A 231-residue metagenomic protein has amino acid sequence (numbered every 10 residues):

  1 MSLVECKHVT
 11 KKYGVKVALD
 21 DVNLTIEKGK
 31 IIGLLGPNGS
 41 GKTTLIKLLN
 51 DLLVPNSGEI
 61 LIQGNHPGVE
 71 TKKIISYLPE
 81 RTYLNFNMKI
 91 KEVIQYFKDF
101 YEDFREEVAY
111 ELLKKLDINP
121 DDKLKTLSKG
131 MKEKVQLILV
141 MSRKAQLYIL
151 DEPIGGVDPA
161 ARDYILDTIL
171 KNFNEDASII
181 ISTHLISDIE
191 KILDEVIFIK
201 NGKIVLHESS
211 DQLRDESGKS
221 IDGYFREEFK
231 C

Functional and structural regions predicted by a protein language model:
L35-P37: The feature captures the beta-strand-to-loop junction immediately N-terminal to the Walker
N50: Helix-to-loop junction immediately C-terminal to a conserved catalytic motif
G58-T71: Conserved ABC transporter NBD signature motif
E80-V135, R143: ABC-family P-loop ATPase nucleotide-binding domains
Y148-E152, V157: Catalytic Walker B motif of ABC-type/P-loop ATPase nucleotide-binding domains
H207-E208: ABC ATPase "signature
